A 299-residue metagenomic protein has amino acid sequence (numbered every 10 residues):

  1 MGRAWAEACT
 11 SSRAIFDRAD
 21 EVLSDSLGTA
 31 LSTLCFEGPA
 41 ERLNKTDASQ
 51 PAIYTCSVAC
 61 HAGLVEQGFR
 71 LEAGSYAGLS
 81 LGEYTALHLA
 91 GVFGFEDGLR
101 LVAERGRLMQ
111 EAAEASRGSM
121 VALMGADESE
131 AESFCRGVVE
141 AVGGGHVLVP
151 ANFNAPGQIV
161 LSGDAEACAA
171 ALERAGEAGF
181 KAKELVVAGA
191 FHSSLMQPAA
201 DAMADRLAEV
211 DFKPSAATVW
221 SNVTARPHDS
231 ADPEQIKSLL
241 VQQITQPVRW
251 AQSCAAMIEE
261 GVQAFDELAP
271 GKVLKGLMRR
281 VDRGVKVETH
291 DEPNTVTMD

Functional and structural regions predicted by a protein language model:
M1-R136, A141, L185, A264-M298: FabD-like malonyl-/acyl-CoA
E21-L27, A90-I244: Alpha/beta catalytic cores of group-transfer enzymes, especially the acyltransferase/condensing modules of polyketide
V65, G176, I258-G261: Non-catalytic positions within long, well-ordered alpha-helices that form the structural scaffold/packing of enzyme
S80, D211, G261: Conserved functional loop/turn residues at catalytic and ligand-binding sites
A225-R226, P247, G271-V273: Short Gly/Pro-enriched loop/turn and capping motifs at secondary-structure junctions
T245-V262: A short, acidic, amphipathic alpha-helical segment used as a generic capping/interface helix at domain edges
